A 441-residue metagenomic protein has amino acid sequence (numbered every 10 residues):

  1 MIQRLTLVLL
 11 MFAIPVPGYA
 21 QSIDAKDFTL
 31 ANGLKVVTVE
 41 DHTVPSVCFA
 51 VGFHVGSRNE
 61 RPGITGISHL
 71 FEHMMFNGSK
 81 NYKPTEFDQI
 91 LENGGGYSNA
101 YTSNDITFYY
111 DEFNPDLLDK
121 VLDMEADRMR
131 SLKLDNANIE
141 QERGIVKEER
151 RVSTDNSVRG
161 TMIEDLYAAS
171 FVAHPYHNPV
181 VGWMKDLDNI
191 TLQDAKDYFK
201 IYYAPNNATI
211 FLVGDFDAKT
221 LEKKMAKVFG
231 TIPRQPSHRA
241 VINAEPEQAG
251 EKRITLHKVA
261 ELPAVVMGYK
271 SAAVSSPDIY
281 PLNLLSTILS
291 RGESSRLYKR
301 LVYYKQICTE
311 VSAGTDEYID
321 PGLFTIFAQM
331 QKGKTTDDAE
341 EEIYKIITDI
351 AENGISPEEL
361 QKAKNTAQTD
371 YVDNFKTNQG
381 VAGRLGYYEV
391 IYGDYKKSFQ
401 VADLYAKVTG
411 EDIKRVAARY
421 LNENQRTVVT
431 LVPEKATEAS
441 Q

Functional and structural regions predicted by a protein language model:
L5-I14: Sec-dependent N-terminal signal peptides
Q21-F28, Y167-A208, A240-E245, A273 (+3 more regions): Histidine-acidic residue clusters that define the catalytic metal-binding segment of zinc metallopeptidase domains
G33, H42-I90, P277-L289, R296-K299: Active/ligand-binding-proximal structured segments within catalytic/core domains that scaffold catalytic residues
F53, S79-K80, E86-Y198, A244 (+1 more regions): Acidic/histidine-enriched segments that form metal/cofactor-coordinating and catalytic pocket/exosite environments
K133-R151, D217, P236-G250, V302 (+4 more regions): Acidic/histidine-enriched alpha-helical segments
V172, V180, P205, T209-A273 (+1 more regions): An aromatic/glycine/proline-enriched structural segment found at the starts of mature extracellular/organellar domains
T209-L212, F327-Q329, I350, E358-Q441: C-terminal regions of mature proteins
V266-K270, L289-M330: A structural supersecondary motif
